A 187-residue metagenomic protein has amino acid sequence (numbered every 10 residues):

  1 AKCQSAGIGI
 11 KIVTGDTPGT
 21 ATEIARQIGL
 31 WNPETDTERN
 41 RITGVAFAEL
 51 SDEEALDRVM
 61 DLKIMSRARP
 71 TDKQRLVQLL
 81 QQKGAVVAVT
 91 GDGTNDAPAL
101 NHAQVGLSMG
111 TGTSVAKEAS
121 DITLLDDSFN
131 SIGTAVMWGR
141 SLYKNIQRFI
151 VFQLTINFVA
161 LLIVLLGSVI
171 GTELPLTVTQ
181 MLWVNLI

Functional and structural regions predicted by a protein language model:
A1, S5, T17-I28, T71-L76 (+1 more regions): Acidic, divalent-metal-coordinating active-site segment for phosphoryl/phosphodiester hydrolysis, typified by short
G7-K11, K63-I64: Short active-site oxyanion
K11-I12, A21: Conserved RecA-like ASCE P-loop NTPase motor core of nucleic-acid helicases/translocases
I12, V87-A88, D92: Hydrophobic "anchor" residues on beta-strands that sit immediately upstream of conserved functional sites
I12-V13, A68: Active-site loop and adjoining helix of the penicillin-binding protein/serine DD-peptidase-beta-lactamase fold
G15, D92, T111: Cofactor-binding loop segments of dinucleotide-utilizing enzymes, especially the Rossmann-like FAD- and NAD(P)+-binding
I28, N32-V89, A103, S108-I187: Membrane-embedded transport module
